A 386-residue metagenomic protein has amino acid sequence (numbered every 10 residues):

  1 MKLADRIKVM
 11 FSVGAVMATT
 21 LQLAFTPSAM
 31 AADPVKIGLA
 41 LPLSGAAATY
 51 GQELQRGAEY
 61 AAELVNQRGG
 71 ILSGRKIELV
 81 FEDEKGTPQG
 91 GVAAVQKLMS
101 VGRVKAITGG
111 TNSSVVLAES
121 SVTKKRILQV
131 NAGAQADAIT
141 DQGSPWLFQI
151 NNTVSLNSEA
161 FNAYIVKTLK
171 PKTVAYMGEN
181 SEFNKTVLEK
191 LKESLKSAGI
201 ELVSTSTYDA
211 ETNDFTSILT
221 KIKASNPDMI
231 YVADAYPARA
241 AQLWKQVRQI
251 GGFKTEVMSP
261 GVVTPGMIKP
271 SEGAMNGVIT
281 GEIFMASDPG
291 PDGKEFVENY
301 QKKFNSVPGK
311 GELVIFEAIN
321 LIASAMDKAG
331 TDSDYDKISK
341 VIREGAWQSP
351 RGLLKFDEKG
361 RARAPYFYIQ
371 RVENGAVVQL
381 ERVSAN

Functional and structural regions predicted by a protein language model:
K2-I7, F11-G14, A31-N386: Extracytosolic ligand-binding ectodomains
M17-S28: C-terminal segment of classical bacterial N-terminal signal peptides
